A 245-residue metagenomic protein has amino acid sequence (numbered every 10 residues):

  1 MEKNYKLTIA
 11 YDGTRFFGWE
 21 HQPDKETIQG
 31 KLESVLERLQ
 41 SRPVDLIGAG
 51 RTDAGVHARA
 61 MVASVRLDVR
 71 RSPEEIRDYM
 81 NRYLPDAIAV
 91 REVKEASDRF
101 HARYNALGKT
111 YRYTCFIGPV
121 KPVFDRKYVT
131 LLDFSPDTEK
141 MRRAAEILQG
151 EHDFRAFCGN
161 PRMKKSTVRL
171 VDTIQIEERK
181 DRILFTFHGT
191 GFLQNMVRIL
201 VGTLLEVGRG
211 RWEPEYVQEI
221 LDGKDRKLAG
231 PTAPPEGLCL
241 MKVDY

Functional and structural regions predicted by a protein language model:
M1-Y245: Structured-RNA-binding interfaces characteristic of tRNA pseudouridine synthases
